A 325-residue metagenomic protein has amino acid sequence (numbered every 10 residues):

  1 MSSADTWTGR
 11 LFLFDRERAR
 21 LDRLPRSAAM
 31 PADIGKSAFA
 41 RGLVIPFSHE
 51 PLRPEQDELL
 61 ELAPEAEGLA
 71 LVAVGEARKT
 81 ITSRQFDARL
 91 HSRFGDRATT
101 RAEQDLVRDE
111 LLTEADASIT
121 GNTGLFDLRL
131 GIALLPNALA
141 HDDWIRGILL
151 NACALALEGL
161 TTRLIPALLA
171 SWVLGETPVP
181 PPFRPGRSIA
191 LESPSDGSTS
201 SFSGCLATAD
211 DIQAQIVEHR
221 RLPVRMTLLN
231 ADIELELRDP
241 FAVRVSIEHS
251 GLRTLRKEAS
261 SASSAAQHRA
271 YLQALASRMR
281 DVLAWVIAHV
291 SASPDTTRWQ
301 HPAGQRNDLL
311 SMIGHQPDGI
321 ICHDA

Functional and structural regions predicted by a protein language model:
M1-A325: Intrinsically disordered, low-complexity, charge-rich terminal extensions of nucleic-acid-associated complexes
